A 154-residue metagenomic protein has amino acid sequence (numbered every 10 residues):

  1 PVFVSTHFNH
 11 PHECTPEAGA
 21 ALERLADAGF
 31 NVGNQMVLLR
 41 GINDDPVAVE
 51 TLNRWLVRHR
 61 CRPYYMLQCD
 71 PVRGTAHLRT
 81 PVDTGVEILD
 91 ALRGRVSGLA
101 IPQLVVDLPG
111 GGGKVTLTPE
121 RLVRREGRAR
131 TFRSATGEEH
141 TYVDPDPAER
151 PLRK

Functional and structural regions predicted by a protein language model:
P1-V96: Conserved AdoMet/S-adenosylmethionine-binding subsite of the radical SAM
V57-K154: Auxiliary Fe-S-binding modules of radical SAM enzymes
